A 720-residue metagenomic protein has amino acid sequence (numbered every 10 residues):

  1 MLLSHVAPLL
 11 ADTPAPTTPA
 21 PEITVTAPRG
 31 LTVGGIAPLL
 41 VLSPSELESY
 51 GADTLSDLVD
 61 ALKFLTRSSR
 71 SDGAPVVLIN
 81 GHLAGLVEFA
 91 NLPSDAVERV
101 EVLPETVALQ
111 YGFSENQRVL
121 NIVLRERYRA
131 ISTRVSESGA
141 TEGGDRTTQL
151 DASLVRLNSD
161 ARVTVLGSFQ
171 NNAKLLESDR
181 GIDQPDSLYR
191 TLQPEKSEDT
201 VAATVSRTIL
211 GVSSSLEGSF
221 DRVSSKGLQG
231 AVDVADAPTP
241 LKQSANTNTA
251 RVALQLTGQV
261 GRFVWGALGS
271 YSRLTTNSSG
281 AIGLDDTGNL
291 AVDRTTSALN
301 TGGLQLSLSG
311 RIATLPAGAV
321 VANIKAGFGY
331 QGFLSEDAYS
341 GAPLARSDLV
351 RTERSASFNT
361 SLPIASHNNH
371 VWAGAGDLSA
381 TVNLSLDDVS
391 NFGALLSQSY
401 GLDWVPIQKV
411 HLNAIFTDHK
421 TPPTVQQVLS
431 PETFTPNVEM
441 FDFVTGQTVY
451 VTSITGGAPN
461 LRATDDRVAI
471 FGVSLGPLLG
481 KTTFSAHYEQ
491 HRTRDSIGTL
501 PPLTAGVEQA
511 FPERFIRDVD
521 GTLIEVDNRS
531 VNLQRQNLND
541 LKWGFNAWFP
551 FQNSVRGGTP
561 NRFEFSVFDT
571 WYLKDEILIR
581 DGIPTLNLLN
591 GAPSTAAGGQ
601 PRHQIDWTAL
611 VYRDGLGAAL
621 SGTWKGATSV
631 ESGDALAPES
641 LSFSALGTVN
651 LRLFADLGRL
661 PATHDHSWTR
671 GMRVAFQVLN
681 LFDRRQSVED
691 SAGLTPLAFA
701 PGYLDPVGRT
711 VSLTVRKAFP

Functional and structural regions predicted by a protein language model:
D12-E48: Short, acidic, small-residue-rich periplasmic hinge/interaction motif at the N-terminus of Gram-negative outer-membrane
P28-L31, I36-L39, D53-V87, V119-N121: Extracytoplasmic beta-strand/coil segments of soluble accessory domains associated with Gram-negative outer-membrane
L47, L573, T623-S632, A655-P720: C-terminal beta-signal and adjacent terminal beta-strands/loops of Gram-negative outer-membrane beta-barrel proteins
S69, R127-A130, L157-D160, T208-S213 (+10 more regions): Short loop/turn motifs that connect adjacent beta-strands in outer-membrane beta-barrel proteins
V77, N172-K196, T204, T208-R351 (+4 more regions): Surface-exposed, low-complexity loop segments enriched in small/polar and acidic residues
A84-L86, L92-R134: A beta-strand signature from Gram-negative outer-membrane beta-barrel systems, especially the internal plug domain
F328, E336-E439, V444, I454-P477 (+2 more regions): Structural signature of Gram-negative outer-membrane beta-barrels, strongest in the C-terminal barrel of TonB-dependent
Y488-S632: Gram-negative outer-membrane beta-barrel transporters
